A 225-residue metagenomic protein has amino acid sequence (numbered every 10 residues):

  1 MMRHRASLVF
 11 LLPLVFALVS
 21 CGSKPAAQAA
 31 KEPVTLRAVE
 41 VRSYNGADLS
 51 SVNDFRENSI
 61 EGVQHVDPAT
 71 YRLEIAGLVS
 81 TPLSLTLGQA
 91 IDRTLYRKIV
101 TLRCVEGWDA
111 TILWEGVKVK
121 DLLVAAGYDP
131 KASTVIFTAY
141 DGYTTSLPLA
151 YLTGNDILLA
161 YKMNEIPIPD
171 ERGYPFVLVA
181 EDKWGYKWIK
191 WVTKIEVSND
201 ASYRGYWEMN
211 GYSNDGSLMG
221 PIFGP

Functional and structural regions predicted by a protein language model:
M1-V9: Bacterial N-terminal signal peptides that target proteins for export
M2-R3, L83-R103, A132, G211-D215 (+1 more regions): Well-ordered, non-transmembrane segments within structured domains
R3, V19-L73, A125-P225: Extended, aromatic/histidine-rich regions of cofactor-dependent oxidoreductases associated with respiratory
V9-A17: Bacterial N-terminal signal peptides
Q64-L113: A glycine-rich, hydrophobic loop/mini-helix early in the fold
Y71, L83, E115-K118, L122 (+1 more regions): Stable alpha-helical elements in mature extracytoplasmic
T86-G88, K120, K162: Short acidic (Asp/Glu) patches
R93-L147: Mid-length scaffold segments of soluble, non-membrane domains
